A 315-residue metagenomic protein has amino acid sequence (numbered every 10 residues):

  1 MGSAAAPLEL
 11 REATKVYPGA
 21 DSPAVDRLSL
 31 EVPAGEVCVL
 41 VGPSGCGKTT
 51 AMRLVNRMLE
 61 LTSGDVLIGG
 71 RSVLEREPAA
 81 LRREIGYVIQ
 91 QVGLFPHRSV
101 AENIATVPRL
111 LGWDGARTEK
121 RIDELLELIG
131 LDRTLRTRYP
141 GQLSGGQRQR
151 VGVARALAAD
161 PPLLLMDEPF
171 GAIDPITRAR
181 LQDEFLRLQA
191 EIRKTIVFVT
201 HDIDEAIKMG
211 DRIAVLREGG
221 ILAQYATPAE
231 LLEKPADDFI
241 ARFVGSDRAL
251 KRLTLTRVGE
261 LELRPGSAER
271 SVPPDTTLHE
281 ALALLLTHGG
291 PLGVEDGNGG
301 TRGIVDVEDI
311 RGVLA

Functional and structural regions predicted by a protein language model:
V41-P43: The feature captures the beta-strand-to-loop junction immediately N-terminal to the Walker
N56: Helix-to-loop junction immediately C-terminal to a conserved catalytic motif
S72-G86, L110, A116: ABC ATPase NBD coupling module
H97-A105: Short coil-to-helix segment of the ABC ATPase nucleotide-binding domain corresponding to the Q-loop/switch region
R109, A116-T134: Conserved ABC ATPase "signature" region
L135, A156-L157: ABC ATPase C-loop
G141, A159: Conserved signature/switch motifs of ABC ATPase nucleotide-binding domains
S267-N298, D306-A315: The conserved cystathionine-beta-synthase
